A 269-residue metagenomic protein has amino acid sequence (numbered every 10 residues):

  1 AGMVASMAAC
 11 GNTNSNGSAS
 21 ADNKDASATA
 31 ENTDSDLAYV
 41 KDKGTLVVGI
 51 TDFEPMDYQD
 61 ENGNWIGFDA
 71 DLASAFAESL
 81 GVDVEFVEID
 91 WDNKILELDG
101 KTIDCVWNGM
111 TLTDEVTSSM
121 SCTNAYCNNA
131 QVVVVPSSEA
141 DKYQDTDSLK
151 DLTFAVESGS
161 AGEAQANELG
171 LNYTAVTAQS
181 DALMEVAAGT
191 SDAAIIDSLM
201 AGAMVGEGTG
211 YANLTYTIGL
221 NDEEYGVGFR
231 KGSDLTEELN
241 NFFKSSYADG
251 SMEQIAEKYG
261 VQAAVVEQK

Functional and structural regions predicted by a protein language model:
M7-S27: Bacterial lipoprotein signal-peptidase II cleavage site
G11-T13, D25, A70-S79, S137 (+2 more regions): Extended ligand-binding regions for polar small-molecule ligands
D25, E31-G109: Extracytoplasmic small-molecule ligand-binding "clamshell" domains of the periplasmic binding protein/Venus flytrap
L46-V47, G81-D83, G100-N108, L152-T153 (+2 more regions): Alpha-to-beta junction loops
V47, F53, W65-E78, M110 (+2 more regions): Bilobed "Venus flytrap"/periplasmic-binding protein-like clamshell domains and structurally analogous long
S74, E78, D83-S148, N213: Acidic, polar ligand-binding/catalytic clefts
E85-L98, D141, S158-A161, T174-A188 (+1 more regions): Short helix-initiation/N-cap motifs at beta->coil->alpha
N128-V135, S198, G202-K244, Q262-K269: Periplasmic-binding protein-like
